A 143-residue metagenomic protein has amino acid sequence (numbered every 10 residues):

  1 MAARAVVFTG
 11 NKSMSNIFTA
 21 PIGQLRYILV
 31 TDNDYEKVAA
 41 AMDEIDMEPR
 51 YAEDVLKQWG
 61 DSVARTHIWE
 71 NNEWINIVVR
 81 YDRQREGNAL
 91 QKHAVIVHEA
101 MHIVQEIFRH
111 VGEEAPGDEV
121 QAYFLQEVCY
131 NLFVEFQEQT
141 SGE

Functional and structural regions predicted by a protein language model:
M1-S13, E127-V134: N-terminal amphipathic/basic-hydrophobic helices that include classical n-h-c signal peptides and signal-anchor
V6, R26-V30, R65-W69, W74-D82 (+2 more regions): Ordered hydrophobic segments in well-structured contexts
F8-M47: Charge-rich, low-complexity N-terminal segments
E44-L90, I103: Active-site scaffold of zinc-dependent metalloenzymes
N88, K92, E114-G117: Short alpha-helix boundary/capping segments
A94-E106: Active-site recognition of the HExxH zinc-binding catalytic motif
I107-E114: Short helix/strand-bridging catalytic loops that position acidic/His residues to coordinate divalent metals and engage
A115-E143: Post-HExxH zinc-binding segment in Zn-dependent metallohydrolases
